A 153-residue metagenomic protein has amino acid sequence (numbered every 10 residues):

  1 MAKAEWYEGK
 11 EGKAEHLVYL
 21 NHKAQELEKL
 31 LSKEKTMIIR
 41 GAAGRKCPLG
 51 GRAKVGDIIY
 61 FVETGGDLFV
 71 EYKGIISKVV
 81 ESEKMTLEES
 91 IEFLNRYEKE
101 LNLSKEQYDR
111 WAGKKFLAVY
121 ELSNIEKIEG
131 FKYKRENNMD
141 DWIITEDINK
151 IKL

Functional and structural regions predicted by a protein language model:
M1-H16, N21-K29, E34-T36, G41-P48 (+2 more regions): Contiguous surface segments at macromolecular interaction interfaces
L49-V62: Short coil-to-beta transition motif at edge beta-strands of beta-rich domains
V62-L68: Short, charged beta-turn/beta-strand-edge "cap" motif at the junction between a beta-strand and an adjacent loop
